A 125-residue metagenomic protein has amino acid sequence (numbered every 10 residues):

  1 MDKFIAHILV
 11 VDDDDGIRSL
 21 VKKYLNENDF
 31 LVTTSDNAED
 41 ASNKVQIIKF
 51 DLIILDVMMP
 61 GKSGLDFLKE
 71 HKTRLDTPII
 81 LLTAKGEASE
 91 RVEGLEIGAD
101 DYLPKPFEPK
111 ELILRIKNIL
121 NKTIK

Functional and structural regions predicted by a protein language model:
D12, D56, T83: Active-site residues of response regulator receiver
R18, P60, E87, K105: The feature encodes the CheY-like receiver
S19-E27: Charged docking surfaces used in two-component/phosphorelay signaling
D29-D36, K44: Short hydrophobic/Thr-rich beta-strand motif most characteristic of the beta2 strand and flanking loop of CheY-like
N37, S63-D66: Acidic catalytic/metal-coordinating carboxylates
Q46-I48, E70-T77, I97: Conserved phosphotransfer cores of two-component systems
I48-I54: Active-site beta3 strand of CheY-like receiver
